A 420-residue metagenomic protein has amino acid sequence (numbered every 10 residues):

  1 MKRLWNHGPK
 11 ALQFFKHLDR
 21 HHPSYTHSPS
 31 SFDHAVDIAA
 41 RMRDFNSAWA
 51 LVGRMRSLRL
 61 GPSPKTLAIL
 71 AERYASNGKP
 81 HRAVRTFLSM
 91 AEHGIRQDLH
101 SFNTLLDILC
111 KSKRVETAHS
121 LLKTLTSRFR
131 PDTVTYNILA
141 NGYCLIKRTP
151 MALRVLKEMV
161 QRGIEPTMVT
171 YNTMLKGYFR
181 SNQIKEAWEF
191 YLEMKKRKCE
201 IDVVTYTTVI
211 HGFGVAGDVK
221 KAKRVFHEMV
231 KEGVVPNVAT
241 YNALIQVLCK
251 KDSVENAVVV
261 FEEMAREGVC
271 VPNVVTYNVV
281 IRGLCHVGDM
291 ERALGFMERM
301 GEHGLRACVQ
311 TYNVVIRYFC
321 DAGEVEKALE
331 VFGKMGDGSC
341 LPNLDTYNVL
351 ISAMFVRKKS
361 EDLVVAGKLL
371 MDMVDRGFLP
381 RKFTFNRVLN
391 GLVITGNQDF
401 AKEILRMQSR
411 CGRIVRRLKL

Functional and structural regions predicted by a protein language model:
M1-H100, T104, S112-H119, T124 (+4 more regions): N-terminal targeting peptides
A11, S28-D33, A48, S63-A68 (+29 more regions): Pentatricopeptide repeat
H22-S24, R59, G94, D98 (+15 more regions): Inter-helix linker motif
R43, G78, K113, K147 (+7 more regions): Residue-level detector of the short coil/turn that links helix A to helix B within each tetratricopeptide repeat
M55, M90, L125, M159 (+8 more regions): Methionine-biased hydrophobic packing positions in alpha-helices, especially within tandem helical repeat solenoids
S360-L420: C-terminal interaction modules of eukaryotic adaptor/scaffold proteins
